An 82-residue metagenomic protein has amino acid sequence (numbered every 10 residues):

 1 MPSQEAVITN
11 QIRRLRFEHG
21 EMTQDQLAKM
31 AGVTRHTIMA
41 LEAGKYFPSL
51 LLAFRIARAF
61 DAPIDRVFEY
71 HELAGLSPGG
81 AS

Functional and structural regions predicted by a protein language model:
M1-V7, G75-G79: A detector for short, charged/polar N-terminal pre-domain segments
A6, F17, G32, A43 (+1 more regions): Residue-level detection of the helix-turn-helix DNA-binding "recognition helix"
Q11-M30: Short basic helix-loop element that most often maps to the first helix and adjoining turn of HTH DNA-binding modules
V33-F47: Recognition helix of helix-turn-helix/homeodomain-like DNA-binding domains that insert into the DNA major groove
L51-R66: DNA major-groove recognition helix of helix-turn-helix/homeodomain DNA-binding modules
F68-S82: Short, charged recognition helix plus adjacent turn of helix-turn-helix-like nucleic-acid-binding domains
